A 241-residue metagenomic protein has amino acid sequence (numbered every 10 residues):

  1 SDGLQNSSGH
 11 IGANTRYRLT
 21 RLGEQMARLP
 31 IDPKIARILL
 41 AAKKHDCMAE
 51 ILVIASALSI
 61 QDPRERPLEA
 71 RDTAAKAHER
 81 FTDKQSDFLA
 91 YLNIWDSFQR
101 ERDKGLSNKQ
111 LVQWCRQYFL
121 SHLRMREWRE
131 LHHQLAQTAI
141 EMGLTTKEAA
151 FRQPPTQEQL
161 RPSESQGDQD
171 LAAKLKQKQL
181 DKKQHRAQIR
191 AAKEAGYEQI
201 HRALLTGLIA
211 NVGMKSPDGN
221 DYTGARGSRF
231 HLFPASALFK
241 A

Functional and structural regions predicted by a protein language model:
S1-A241: Second RecA-like catalytic domain
